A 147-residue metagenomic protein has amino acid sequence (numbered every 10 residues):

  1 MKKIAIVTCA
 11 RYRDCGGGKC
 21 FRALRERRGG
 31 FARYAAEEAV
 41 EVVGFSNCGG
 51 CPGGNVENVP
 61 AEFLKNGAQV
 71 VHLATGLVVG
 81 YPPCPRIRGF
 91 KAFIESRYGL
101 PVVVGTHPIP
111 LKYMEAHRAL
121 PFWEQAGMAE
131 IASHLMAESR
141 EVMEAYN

Functional and structural regions predicted by a protein language model:
M1-F63, P83-R86, L100, M114-A119 (+2 more regions): Conserved mixed alpha/beta catalytic, RNA-binding, or beta-rich assembly cores of soluble enzyme, regulatory
T8, T75, T106: A cross-domain feature marking catalytic cores of carbohydrate-active enzymes and several ubiquitous metabolic/repair
C48, G76, P108: Residue-level "edge-of-site" marker
E57-A92: Mid-chain, well-packed structural core segment of small domains
V70, E95, A145-N147: Long, compositionally biased, glycine/small-hydrophobic-enriched stretches that function as flexible linkers, tethers
G80-Y113: Short acidic, glycine/proline-enriched helix-loop-strand junctions
